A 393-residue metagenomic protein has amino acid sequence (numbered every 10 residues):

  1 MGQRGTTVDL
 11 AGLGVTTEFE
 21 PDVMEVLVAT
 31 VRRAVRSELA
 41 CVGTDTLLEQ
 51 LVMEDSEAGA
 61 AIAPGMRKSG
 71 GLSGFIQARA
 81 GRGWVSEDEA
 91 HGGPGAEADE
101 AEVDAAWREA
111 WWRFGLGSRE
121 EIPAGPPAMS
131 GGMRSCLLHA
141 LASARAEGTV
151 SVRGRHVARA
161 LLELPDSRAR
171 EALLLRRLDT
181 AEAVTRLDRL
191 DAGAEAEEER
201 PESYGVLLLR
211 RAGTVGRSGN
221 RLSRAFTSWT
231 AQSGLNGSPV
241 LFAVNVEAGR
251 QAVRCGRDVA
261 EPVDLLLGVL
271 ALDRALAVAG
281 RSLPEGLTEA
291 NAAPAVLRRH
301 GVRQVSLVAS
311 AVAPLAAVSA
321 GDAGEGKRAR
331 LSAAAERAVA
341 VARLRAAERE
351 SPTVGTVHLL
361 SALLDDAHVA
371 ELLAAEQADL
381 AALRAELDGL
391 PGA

Functional and structural regions predicted by a protein language model:
M1-A393: Histone-fold recognition with a strong bias for associated Lys/Arg-rich disordered tails
